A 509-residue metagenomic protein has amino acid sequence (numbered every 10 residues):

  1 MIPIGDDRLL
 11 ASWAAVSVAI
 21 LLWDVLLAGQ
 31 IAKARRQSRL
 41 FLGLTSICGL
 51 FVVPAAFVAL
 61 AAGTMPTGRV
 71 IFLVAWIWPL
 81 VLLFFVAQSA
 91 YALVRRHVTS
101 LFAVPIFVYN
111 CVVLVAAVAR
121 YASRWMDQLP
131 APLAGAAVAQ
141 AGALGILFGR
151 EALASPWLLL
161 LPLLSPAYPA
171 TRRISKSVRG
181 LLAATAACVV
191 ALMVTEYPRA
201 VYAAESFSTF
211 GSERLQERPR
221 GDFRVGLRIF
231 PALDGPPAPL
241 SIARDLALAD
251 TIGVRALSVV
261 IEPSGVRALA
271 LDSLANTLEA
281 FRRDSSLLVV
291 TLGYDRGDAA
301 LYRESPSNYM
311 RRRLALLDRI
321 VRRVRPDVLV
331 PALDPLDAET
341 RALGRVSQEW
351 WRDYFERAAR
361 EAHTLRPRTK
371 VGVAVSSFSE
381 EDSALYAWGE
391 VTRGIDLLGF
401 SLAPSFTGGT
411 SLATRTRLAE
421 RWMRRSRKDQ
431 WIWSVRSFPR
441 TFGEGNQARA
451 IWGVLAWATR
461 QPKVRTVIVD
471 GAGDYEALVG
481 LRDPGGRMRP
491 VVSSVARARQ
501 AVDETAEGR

Functional and structural regions predicted by a protein language model:
I2-I4, V25-A34, P54-R69, S89-V94 (+2 more regions): Juxtamembrane "helix-exit" motif on the non-cytosolic side of transmembrane helices
D6-I20, F41-G49, T67-L83, A103-F107 (+1 more regions): Alpha-helical transmembrane segments of polytopic membrane proteins
R124-D222, G226, P236-L240, G443-N446 (+1 more regions): Aromatic-rich peripheral "rim/lid" segments of glycoside hydrolase catalytic domains that contact and position glycan
R224-G226, V290-A300, D337-R341, V373 (+3 more regions): Active-site clefts of carbohydrate-active enzymes
P236-V266, R323-D327: Catalytic domains of carbohydrate-active enzymes, especially glycoside hydrolases
L257-E262, V290, V324-D327, P331-L333 (+3 more regions): Aromatic- and acid-rich polysaccharide-binding/catalytic face of secreted or lumenal carbohydrate-active enzymes
A280-R283, L287, Y302-P331, W350-E361 (+2 more regions): An active-site-proximal structural segment forming one wall of the substrate-binding cleft that immediately precedes
L292-G293, V330-L333, W351-A384, R427-R440 (+1 more regions): Aromatic-lined carbohydrate-recognition surfaces of secreted/lumenal glycan-active proteins
